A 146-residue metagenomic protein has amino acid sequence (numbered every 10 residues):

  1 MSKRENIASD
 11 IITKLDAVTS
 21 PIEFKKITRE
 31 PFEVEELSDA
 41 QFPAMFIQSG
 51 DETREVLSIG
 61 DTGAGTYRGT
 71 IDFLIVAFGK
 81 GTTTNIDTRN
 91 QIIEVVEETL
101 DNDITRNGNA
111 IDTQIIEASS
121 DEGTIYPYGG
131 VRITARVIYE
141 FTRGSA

Functional and structural regions predicted by a protein language model:
M1-E36, Q41-F42, F46-A146: Charged, amphipathic alpha-helical segments and their flanking helix caps
